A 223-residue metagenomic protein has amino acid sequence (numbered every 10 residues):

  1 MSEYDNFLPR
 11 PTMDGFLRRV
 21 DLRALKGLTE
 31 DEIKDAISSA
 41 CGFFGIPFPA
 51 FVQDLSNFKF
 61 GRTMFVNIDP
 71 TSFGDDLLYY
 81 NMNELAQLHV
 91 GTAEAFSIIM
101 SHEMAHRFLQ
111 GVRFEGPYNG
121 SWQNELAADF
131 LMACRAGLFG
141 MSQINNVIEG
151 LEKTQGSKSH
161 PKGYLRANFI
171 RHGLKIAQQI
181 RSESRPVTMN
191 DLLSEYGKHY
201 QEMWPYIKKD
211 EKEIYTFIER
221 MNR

Functional and structural regions predicted by a protein language model:
R10-A24: Acidic/histidine-rich, surface-exposed loop or edge segments in extracytoplasmic proteins
L22-D76: Auxiliary, metal-adjacent structural segments of Zn-dependent hydrolase domains
G27-D31, V90-A95, I99, Y118-L126 (+1 more regions): Soluble non-cytosolic domains of exported or imported proteins
L55-A93, M104-G111: Active-site scaffold of zinc-dependent metalloenzymes
M104-N119, C134-G140: Catalytic Zn2+-binding segment of zinc metalloproteases
F114-D129, Q155-S159: Active-site metal-coordination segments of metallo-dependent hydrolases
G120-N146: Post-HExxH zinc-binding segment in Zn-dependent metallohydrolases
S159-R223: Pan-zinc metallopeptidase signature
